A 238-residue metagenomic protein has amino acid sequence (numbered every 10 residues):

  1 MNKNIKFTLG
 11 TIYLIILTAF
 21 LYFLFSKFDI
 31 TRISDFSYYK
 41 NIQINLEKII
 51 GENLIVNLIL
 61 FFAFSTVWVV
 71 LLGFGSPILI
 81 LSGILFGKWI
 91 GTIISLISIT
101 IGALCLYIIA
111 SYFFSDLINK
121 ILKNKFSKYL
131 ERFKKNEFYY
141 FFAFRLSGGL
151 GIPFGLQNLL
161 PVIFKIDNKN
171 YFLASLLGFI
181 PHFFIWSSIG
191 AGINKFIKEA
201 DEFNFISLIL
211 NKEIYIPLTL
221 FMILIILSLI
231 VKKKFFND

Functional and structural regions predicted by a protein language model:
M1-T11, T18-F61, T100-L159, I163-N170 (+2 more regions): Membrane-interfacial helix-loop-helix
T8, I12, L58-F62, P77-I78 (+4 more regions): Hydrophobic alpha-helical transmembrane segments
F62-I90, G149-L159, F179-I185: Transmembrane helix boundary and interhelical junction motifs in multipass membrane proteins
F64-P77, L218-D238: Transmembrane alpha-helical segments in integral membrane proteins
L79-I101, V162-L173: Interfacial segments of multi-pass membrane proteins
S98-G102, L177-P181, G190: Transmembrane alpha-helical core residues of multi-pass small-molecule transporters, especially secondary transporters
S207-I216: Individual transmembrane alpha-helices with interfacial aromatic-anchor signatures
